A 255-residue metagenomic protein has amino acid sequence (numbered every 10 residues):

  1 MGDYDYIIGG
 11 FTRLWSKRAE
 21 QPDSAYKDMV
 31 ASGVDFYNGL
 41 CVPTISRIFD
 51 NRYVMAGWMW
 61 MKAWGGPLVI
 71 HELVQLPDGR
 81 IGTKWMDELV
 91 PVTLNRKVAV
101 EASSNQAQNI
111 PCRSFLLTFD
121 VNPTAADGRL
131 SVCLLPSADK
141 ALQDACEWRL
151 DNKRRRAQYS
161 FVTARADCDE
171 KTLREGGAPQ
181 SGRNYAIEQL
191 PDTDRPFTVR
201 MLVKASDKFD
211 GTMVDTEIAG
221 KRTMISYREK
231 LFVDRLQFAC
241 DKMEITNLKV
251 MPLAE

Functional and structural regions predicted by a protein language model:
M1-G39, T44-D50: Gly/Pro-rich turn-and-neighbor structural signature
D23, S32-D35, P43-V54, M59-E255: Extracellular glycan-recognition regions
